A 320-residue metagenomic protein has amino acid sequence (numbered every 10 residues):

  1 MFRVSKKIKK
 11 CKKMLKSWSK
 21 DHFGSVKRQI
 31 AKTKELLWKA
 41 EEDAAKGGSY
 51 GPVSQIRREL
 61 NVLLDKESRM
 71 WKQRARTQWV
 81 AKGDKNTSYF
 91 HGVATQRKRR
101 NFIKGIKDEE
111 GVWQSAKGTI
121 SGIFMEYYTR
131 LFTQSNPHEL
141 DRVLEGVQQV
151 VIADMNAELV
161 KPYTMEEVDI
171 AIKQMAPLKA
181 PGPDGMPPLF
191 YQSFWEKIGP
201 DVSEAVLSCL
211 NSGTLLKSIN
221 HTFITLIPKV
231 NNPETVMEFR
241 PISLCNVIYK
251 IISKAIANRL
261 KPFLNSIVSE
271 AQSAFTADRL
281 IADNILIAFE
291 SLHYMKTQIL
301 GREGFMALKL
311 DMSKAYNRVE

Functional and structural regions predicted by a protein language model:
M1-S115, T129, A157-K161, Q174: Arg/Lys-enriched, amphipathic patches
F2, K6-K9, K13, G24 (+21 more regions): Amphipathic alpha-helical interface elements that mediate macromolecular binding in regulatory proteins
K12, S19, M237-V268, A282-L292 (+1 more regions): Conserved pre-motif C helix in the palm subdomain of viral-like polymerases
V26, R259-Q272, K296-L300, F305: Active-site palm subdomain of RNA-directed nucleic acid polymerases
I56, K72-Q73, L216-I219, T235-M237 (+2 more regions): Intrinsically disordered, low-complexity regulatory regions enriched in Ser/Pro/Gly/Thr and acidic residues
A75-M237, S243, I251: Surface-exposed loop/turn segments and immediately adjacent short secondary-structure elements within folded domains
D84, M175, P183, P228-V230 (+5 more regions): Residues immediately flanking
G105-K107, K179-M186, T235-L244, I285-E320: Conserved catalytic palm subdomain of right-hand nucleotidyl-transferase polymerases, strongest for RNA-directed enzymes
